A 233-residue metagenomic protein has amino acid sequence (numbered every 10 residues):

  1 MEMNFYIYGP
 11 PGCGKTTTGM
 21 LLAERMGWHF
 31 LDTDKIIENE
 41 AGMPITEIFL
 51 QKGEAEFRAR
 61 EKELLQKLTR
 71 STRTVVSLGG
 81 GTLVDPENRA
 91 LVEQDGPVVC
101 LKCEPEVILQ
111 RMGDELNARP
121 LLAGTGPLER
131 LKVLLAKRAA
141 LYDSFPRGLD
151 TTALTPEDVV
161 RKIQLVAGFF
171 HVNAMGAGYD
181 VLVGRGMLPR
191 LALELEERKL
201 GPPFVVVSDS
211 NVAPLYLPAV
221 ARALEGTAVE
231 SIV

Functional and structural regions predicted by a protein language model:
E2, L21, R25, A136-G176: NTP-dependent small-molecule kinase module
I7: Hydrophobic anchor at the beta1->P-loop junction of P-loop NTPases
P10: P-loop (Walker A) phosphate-binding loop of NTP-binding proteins
T16: Walker A/P-loop
E24-K35: Post-Walker A helix-loop "phosphate-sensing" segment adjacent to the P-loop in P-loop NTPases
T33-E93, N117-P120: ATP-dependent small-molecule kinase phosphotransfer cores that center on conserved nucleotide phosphate-binding segments
Q94-A139: A glycine- and Lys/Arg-enriched "phosphate-lid" helix/loop adjacent to the NTP-binding pocket of small-molecule kinases
G168-V233: ATP/NTP phosphate-donor binding region
